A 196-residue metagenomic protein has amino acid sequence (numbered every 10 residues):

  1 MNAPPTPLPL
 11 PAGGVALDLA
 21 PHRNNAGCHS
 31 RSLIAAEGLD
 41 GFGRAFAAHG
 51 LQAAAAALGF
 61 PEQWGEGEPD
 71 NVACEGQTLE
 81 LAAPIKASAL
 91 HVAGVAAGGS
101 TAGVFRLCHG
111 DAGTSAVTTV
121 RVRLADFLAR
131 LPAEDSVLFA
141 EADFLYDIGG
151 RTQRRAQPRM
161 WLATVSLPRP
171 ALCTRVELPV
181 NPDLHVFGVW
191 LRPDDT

Functional and structural regions predicted by a protein language model:
M1-T196: N-terminal/edge-of-domain interface segments
